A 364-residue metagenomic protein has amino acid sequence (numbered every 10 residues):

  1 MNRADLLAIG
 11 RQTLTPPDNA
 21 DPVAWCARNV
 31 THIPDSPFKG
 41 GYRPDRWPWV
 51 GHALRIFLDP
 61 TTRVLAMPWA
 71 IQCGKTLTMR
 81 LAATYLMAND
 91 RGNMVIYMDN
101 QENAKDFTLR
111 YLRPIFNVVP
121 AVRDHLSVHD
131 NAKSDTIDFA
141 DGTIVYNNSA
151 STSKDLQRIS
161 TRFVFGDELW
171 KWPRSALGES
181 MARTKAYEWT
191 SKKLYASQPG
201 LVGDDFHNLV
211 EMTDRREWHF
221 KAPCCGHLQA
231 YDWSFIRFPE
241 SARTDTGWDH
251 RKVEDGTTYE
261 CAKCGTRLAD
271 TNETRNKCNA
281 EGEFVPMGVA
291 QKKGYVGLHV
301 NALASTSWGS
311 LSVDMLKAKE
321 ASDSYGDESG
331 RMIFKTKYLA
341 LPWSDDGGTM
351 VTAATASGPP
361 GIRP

Functional and structural regions predicted by a protein language model:
M1-P364: Phosphate/NTP-binding elements of NTP-utilizing enzymes
